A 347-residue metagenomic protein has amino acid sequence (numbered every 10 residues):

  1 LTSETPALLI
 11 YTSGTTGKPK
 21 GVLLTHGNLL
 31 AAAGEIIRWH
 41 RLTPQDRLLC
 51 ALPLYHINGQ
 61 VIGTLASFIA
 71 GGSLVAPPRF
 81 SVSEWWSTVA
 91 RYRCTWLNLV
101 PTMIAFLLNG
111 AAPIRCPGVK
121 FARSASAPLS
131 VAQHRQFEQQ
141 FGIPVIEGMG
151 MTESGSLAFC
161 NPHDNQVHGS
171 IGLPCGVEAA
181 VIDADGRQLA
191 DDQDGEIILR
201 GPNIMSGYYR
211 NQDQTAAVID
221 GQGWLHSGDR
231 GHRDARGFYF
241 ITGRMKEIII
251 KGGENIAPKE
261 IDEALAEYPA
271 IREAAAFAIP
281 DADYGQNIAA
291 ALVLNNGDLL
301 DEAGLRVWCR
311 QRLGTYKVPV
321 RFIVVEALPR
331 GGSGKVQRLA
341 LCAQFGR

Functional and structural regions predicted by a protein language model:
L1-Y11, K18, R41-R47: Conserved pre-ATP/AMP-binding loop-to-beta segment of ANL
P6, T12-T15, L48, L54 (+8 more regions): Conserved S/T- and glycine-rich ATP-binding loop of Class I adenylate-forming
A7-A31: Conserved AMP-binding A3 loop
L30-R47, Y55-W96, G110-A111: Conserved AMP-binding/adenylation subdomain of ANL enzymes
W86, C94-L99, L108-V167, E178-A180 (+1 more regions): Gly/Ser/Thr-rich phosphate-binding loop
L97, A179, G201, S206-G207 (+4 more regions): AMP-binding/adenylate-forming catalytic core of the ANL superfamily
S126, G150, G172, D229 (+1 more regions): Active-site glycine-centered loops adjacent to acidic/histidine catalytic or metal-binding residues that shape
P128, Q166-R210, V218: Adenylate-forming AMP-binding core of the ANL superfamily, especially NRPS adenylation
